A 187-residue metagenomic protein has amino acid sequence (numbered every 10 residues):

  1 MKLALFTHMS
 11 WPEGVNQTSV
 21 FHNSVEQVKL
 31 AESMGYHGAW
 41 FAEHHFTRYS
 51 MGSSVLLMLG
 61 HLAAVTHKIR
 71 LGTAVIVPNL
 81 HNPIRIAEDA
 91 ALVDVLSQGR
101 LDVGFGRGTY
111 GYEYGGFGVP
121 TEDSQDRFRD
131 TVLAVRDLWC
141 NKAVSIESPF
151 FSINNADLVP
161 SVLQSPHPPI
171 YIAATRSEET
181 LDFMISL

Functional and structural regions predicted by a protein language model:
M1-L71, P168: N-terminal beta1-alpha1-beta2 module of alpha/beta enzyme domains
H8-S10, H44, I76-P78, G106-Y110 (+1 more regions): Active-site beta-loop-alpha junctions enriched in small/polar residues
P12, E43, A74, E113-P120: Short amphipathic alpha-helical segments at helix-loop
V15, Y49, V77, V119 (+1 more regions): Short N-terminal micro-motifs specific to bacterial/archaeal maturation and metal-cluster initiation sites
N16-N23, S50-S54, H81, R85 (+1 more regions): Alpha-helix N-cap and loop-to-helix initiation/capping positions
H37, A42, V65, H81-N82 (+1 more regions): A short linear-motif detector with a strong N-terminal bias
N82-L187: Internal, glycine-rich beta/alpha segment that forms the wall or movable "lid" of small-molecule/cofactor binding
